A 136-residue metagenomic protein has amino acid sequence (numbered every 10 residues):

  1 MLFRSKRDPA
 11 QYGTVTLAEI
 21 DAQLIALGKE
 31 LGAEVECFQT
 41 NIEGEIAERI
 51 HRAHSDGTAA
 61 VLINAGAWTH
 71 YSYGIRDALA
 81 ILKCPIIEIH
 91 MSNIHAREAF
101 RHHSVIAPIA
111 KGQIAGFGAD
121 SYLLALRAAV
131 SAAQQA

Functional and structural regions predicted by a protein language model:
M1-L2: Short, small-residue-biased leader/transition segments that mark boundaries at the very start of proteins
R7, I75-D77, L82, R97-I106: Active-site-proximal loop->helix
A10-K29: Short catalytic helix/loop segments, enriched in acidic residues and glycine and frequently bearing histidine
G28-E36: A generic structural motif
E36-C37, I87, A96-A136: Short, glycine-/small-residue-rich phosphate/pyrophosphate-handling segment
Q39-I63, A67-K83: N-terminal small/polar loop signature for handling phosphorylated ligands or for N-terminal nucleophile
